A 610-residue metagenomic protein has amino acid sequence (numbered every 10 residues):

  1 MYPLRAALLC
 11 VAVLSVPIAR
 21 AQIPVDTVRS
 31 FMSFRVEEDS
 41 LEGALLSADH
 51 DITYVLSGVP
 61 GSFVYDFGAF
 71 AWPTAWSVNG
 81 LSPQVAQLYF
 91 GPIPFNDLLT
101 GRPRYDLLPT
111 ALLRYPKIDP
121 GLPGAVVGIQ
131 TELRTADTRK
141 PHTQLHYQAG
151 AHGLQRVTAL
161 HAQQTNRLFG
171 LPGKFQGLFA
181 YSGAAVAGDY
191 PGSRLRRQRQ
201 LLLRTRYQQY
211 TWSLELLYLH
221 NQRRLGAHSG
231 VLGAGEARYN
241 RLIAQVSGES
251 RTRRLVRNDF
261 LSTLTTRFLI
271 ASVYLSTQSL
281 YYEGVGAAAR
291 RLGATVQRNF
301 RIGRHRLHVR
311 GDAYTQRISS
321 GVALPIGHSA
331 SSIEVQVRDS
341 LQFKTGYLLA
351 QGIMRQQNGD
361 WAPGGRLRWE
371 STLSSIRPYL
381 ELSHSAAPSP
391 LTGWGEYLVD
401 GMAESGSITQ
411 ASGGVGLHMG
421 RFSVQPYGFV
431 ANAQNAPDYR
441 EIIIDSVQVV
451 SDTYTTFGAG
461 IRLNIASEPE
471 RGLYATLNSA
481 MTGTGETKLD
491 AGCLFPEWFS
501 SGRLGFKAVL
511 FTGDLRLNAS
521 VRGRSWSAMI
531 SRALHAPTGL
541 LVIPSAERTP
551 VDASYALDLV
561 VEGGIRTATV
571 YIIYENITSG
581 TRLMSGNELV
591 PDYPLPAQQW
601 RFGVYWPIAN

Functional and structural regions predicted by a protein language model:
I23-D26, T53-P94: Extracytoplasmic beta-strand/coil segments of soluble accessory domains associated with Gram-negative outer-membrane
V64, I93-P120, A136: Short acidic/polar hinge/loop motifs at secondary-structure boundaries that mediate gating or recognition
P120, Y147-A151, G183-A187, Q209 (+19 more regions): Transmembrane beta-strands of outer-membrane beta-barrel pores
G128-N166, D189-P191: Short strand-turn segments of transmembrane beta-barrel domains in outer membranes, especially the first one or two
A136-P141, N166-F175, Q208-T211, L264-S272 (+7 more regions): Short loop/turn motifs that connect adjacent beta-strands in outer-membrane beta-barrel proteins
L154-A185, Y190-H228, Y239, E249-I270: Transmembrane beta-barrel wall of Gram-negative outer-membrane proteins
S213-G293, I326-S332, S383-A387, L398-G401: Flexible loop and strand-edge segments within Gram-negative outer membrane beta-barrel domains
L595-N610: Outer-membrane beta-barrel "beta-signal"
